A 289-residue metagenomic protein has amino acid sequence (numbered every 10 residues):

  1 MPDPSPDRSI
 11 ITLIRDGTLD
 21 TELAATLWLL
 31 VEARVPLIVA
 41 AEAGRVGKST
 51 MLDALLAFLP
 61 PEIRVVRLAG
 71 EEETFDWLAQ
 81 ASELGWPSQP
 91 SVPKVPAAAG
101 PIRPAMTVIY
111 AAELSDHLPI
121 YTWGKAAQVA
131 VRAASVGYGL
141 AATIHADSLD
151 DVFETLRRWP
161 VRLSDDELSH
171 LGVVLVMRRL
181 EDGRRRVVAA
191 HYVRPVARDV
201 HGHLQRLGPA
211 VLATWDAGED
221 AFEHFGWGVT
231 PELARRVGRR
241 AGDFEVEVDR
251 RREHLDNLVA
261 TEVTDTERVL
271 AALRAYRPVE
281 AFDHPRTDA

Functional and structural regions predicted by a protein language model:
M1-P36: P-loop NTP-binding catalytic core
I14, L140-T143, A260: Generic amphipathic alpha-helical segments used as scaffolds and interaction surfaces in large, multi-domain proteins
A25, D53, S169, A197-R198: Short alpha-helical basic/polar micro-motif
R34-R45, L52-R178: Switch/coupling sub-region of P-loop NTPases
V173-V259: Conserved P-loop NTPase
R250-A289: Terminal-proximal interaction/regulatory segments of ATP-powered molecular machines
